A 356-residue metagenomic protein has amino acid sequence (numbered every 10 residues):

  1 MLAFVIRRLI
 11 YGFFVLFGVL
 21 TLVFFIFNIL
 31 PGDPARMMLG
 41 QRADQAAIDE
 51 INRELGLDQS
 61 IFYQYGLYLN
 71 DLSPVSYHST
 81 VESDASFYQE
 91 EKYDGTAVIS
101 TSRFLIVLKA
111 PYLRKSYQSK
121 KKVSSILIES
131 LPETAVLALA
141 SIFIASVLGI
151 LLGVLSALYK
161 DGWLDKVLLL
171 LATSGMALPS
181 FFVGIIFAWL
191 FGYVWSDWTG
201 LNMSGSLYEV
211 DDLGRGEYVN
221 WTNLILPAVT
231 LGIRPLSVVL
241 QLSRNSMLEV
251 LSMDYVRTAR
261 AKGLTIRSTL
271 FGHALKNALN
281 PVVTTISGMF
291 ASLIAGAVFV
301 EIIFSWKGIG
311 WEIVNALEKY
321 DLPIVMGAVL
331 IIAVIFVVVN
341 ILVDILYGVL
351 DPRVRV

Functional and structural regions predicted by a protein language model:
M1-S60, S124-E129, S146, L155 (+1 more regions): N-terminal signal-anchor/first transmembrane alpha helix
L2-A3, L131-V136, A140-L164, S180 (+2 more regions): Alpha-helical transmembrane segments of integral membrane proteins, especially multi-pass inner/plasma-membrane
L9, A47, I51, D58-S76 (+10 more regions): Hydrophobic alpha-helical segments of integral membrane proteins, encompassing both true transmembrane helices
L16-S73, Y77-D94, F191, W195-Y218: Hydrophobic alpha-helical transmembrane segments of membrane transport/permease proteins and related membrane-embedded
F17, T21, T173-F191, I286-M289: Hydrophobic alpha-helical membrane-insertion segments
D58-I150: An internal, D/E-rich "acidic patch" concept
